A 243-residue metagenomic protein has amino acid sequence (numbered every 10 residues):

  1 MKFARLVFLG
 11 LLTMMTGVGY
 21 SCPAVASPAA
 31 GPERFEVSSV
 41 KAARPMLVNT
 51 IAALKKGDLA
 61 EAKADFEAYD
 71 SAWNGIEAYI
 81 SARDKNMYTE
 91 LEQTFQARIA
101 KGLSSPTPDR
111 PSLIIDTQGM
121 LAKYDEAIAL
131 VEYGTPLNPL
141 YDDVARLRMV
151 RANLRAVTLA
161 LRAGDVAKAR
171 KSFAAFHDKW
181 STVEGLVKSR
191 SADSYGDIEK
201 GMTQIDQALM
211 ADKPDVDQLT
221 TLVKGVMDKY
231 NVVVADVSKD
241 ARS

Functional and structural regions predicted by a protein language model:
M1-R5: Positively charged n-region of N-terminal signal peptides that target proteins for export
L9-V18: Bacterial N-terminal signal peptides
A24-S243: Mature extracytoplasmic or organellar-lumen-exposed domains after removal of signal/transit peptides
